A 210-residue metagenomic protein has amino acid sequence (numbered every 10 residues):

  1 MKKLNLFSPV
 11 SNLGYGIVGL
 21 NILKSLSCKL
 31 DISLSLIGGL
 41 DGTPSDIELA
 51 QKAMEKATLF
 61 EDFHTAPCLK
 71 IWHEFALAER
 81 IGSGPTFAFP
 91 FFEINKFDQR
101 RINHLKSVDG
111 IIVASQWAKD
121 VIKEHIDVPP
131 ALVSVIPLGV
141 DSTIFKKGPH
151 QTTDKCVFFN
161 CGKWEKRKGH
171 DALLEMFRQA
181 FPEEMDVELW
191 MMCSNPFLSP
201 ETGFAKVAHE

Functional and structural regions predicted by a protein language model:
M1-P67: N-terminal pre-catalytic "stem/leader" segment of glycosyltransferase-like enzymes
L4, Q151-K168, L174-F177, L189-C193: Conserved donor-binding/catalytic core segment of Leloir-type glycosyltransferases
N5-S8, L34-G38, L69-W72, P137 (+1 more regions): Short beta-strand segments
F7, F89, A114, I136 (+2 more regions): Short hydrophobic "strand-cap" motifs at the C-terminus of beta-strands
N12-L13, E165-G169, E183-E184, L198: A short, basic/aromatic alpha-helical/loop segment that forms part of the nucleotidyl-sugar donor-binding site
D31, L174, R178-E210: A conserved nucleotide-sugar
D41-D127: Extended catalytic core of nucleotide-activated donor transferases of GT-like folds
Q99-R100, G139-K155, S199: Acidic anion/phosphate-binding donor-loop and adjacent secondary structure in glycosyltransferase catalytic cores
